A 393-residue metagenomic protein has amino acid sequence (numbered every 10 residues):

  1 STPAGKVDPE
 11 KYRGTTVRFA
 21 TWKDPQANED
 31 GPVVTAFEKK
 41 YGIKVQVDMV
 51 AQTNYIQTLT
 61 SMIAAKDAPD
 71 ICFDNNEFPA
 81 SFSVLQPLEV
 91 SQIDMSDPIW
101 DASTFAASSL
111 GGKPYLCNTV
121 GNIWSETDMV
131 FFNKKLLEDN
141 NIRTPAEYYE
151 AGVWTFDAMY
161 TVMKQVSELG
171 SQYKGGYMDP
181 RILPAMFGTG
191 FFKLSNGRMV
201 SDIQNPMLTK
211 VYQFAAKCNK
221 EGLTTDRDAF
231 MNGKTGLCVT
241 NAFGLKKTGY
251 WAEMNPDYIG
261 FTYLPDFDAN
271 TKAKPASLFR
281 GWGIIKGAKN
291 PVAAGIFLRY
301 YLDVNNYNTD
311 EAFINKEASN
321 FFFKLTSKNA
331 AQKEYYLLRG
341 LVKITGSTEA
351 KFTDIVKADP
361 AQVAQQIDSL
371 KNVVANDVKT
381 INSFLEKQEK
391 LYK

Functional and structural regions predicted by a protein language model:
T2-K11, D74-T127, D157, G260-T262: Hinge/lid segment of periplasmic solute-binding proteins
G5-D8, D24-G42, K135-L137: Short, polar/charged alpha-helical segment
Y12-D24, I43-M49, D70-I71, Y115: Short, well-ordered beta-strand elements
T35-S103, N140, G236-L237, A252-M254: Extracytoplasmic "Venus flytrap"/periplasmic binding protein-like
V45, N305-K393: Conserved C-terminal helix/tail region of periplasmic/extracytoplasmic solute-binding proteins
G112, W251-N315: Extracytoplasmic/periplasmic substrate-recognition and gating elements
K113-D128, E138, G152-V200: Extracytoplasmic/periplasmic solute-binding protein
M163, N196-D226: Glycine-centered hinge/linker elements that transmit conformational signals in sensory and ligand-binding systems
